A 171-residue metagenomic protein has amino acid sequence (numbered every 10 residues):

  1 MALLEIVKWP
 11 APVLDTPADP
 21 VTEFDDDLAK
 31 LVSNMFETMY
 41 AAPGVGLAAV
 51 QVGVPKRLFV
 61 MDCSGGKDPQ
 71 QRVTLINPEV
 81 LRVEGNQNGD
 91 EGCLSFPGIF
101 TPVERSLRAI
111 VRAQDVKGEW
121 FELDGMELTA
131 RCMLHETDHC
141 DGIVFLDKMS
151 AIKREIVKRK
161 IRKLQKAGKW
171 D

Functional and structural regions predicted by a protein language model:
M1-L134, H139-D171: Active-site rim/adjacent substrate-binding subdomains
